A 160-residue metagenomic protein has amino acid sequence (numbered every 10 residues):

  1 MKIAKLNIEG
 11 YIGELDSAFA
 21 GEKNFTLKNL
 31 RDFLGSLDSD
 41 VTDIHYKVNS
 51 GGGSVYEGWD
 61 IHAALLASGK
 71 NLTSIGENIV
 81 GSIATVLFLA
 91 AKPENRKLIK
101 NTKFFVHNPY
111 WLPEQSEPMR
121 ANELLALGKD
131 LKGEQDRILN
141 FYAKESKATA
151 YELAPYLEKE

Functional and structural regions predicted by a protein language model:
M1-E160: Terminal-region recognition feature
